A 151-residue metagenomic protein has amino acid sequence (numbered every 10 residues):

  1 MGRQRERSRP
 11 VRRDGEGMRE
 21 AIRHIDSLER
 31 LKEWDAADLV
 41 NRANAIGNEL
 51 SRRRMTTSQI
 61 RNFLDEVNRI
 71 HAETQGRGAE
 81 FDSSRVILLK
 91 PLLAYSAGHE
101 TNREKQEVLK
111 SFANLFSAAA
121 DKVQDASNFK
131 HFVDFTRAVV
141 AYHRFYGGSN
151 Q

Functional and structural regions predicted by a protein language model:
M1-R23: Intrinsically disordered, low-complexity arginine-rich tails of RNA-binding/processing proteins
G15, R19-L109: The feature represents the first ordered module of a protein
K110-G148: Amphipathic alpha-helical binding modules
Q151: Charged, terminal alpha-helix-loop-beta segments that serve as non-catalytic nucleic-acid engagement and/or assembly
